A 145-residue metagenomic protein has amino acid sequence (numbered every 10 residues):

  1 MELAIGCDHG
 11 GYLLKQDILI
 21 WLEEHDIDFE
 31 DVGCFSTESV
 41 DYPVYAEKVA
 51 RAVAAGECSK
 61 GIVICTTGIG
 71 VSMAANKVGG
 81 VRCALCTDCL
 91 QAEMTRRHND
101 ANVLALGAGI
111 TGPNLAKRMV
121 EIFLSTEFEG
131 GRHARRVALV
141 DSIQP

Functional and structural regions predicted by a protein language model:
E2-L3, C58-G61, G80-R82: Short active-site oxyanion
A4-E24: Glycine-rich phosphate/diphosphate-binding loop of Rossmann-like nucleotide-binding domains
A4-G6, G10, C89-P145: C-terminal binding/interaction regions
K15, Y42, A46, V71-S72 (+3 more regions): A general structural signal for well-ordered alpha-helical segments in protein cores
D17, W21, H25, A52 (+3 more regions): Alpha-helical structural signal in soluble globular domains
D28-S39: A short beta-strand-loop structural module common to alpha/beta enzyme folds
Y45-V63: Short, structured active-site "lid" loops
V63-I64, I69-G109: Mid-chain, well-packed structural core segment of small domains
